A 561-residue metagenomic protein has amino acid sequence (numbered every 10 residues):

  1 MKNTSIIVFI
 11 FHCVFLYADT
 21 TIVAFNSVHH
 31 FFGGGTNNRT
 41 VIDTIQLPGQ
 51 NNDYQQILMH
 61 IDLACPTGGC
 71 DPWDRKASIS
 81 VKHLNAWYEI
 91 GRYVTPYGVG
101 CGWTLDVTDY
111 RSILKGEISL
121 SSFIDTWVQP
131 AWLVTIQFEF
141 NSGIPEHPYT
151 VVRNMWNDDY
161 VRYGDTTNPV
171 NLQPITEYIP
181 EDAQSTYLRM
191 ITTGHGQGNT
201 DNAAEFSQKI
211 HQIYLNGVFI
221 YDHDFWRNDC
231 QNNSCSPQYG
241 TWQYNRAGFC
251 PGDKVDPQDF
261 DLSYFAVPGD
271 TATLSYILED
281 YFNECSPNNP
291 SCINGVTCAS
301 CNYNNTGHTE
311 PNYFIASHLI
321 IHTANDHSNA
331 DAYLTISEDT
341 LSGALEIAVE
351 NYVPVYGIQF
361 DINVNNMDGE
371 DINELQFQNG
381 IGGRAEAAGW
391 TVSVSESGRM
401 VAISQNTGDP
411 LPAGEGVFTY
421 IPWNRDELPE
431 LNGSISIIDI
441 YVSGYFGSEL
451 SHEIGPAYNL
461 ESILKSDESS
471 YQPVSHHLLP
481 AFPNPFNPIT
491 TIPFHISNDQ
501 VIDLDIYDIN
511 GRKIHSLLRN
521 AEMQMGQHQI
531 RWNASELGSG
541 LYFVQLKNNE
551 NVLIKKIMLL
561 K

Functional and structural regions predicted by a protein language model:
M1-T21, S466, P493, W532 (+1 more regions): Bacterial Sec-dependent N-terminal signal peptides
D19-H327: Extracellular/secretory-pathway and virion-surface proteins
Q173-I175, V417-I421, G526-W532: Short strand-edge motifs at loop-to-beta-strand transitions and within beta-strands of extracellular beta-rich domains
L188, A266, A272, H528 (+1 more regions): A short tyrosine-centered beta-strand micro-motif
V218, N487, Y507-I514, Y542: Short, glycine-anchored, charge-dense loop/turn motifs used at functional sites
H327-S470: Acidic, low-complexity intrinsically disordered segments
S342-E350, P354, K465-F482, F486-Y507 (+3 more regions): Glycine-centered coil/turn sites that cap beta-strands in beta-rich domains
I557-K561: Short beta-strand edge segments in extracellular beta-sheet folds
